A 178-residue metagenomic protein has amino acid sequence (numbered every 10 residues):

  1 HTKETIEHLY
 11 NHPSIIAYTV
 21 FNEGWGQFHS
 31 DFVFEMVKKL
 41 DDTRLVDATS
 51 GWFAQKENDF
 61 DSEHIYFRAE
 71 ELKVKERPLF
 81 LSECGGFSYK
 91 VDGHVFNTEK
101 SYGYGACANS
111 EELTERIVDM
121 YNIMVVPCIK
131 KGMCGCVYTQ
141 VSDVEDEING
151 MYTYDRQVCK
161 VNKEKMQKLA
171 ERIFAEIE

Functional and structural regions predicted by a protein language model:
H1-L169: Substrate-binding/catalytic cleft of secreted carbohydrate-active enzymes, primarily glycoside hydrolases
E171-E178: Surface beta-strand/loop "capping" patches
